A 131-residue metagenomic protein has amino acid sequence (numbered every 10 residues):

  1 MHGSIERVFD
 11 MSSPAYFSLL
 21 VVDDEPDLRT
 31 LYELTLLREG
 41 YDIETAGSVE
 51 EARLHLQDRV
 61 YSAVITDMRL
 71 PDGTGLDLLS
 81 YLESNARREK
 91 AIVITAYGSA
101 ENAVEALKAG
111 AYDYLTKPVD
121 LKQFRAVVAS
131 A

Functional and structural regions predicted by a protein language model:
L20, T45-A63: Acidic, metal-coordinating helix/loop segments flanking the phosphotransfer/catalytic sites of two-component signaling
R29, P71, S99: The feature encodes the CheY-like receiver
T30-R38: Charged docking surfaces used in two-component/phosphorelay signaling
S48, T74-D77: Acidic catalytic/metal-coordinating carboxylates
L54, L76-R88, E105: Short amphipathic alpha-helix used as the core "switch/output" element in two-component signaling
D67, T95: Active-site residues of response regulator receiver
E101, L115, V119-V128: C-terminal output helix
